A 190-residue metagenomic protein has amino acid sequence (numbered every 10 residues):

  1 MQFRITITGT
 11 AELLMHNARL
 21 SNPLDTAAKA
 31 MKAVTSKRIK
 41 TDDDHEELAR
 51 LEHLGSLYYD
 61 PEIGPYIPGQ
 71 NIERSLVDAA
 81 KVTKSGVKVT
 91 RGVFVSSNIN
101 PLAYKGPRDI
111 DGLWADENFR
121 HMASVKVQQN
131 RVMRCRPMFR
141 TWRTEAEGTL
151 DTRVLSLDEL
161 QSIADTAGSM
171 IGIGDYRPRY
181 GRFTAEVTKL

Functional and structural regions predicted by a protein language model:
M1-L190: RNA-interacting cores
